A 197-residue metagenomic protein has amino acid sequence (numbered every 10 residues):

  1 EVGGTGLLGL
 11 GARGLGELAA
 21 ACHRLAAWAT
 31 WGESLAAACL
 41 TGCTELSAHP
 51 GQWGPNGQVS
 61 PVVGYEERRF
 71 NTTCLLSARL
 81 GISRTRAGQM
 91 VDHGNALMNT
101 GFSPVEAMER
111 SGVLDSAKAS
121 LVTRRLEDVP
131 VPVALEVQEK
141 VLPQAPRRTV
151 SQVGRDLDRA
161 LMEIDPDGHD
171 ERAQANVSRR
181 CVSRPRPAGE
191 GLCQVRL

Functional and structural regions predicted by a protein language model:
E1-L197: Conserved C-terminal region and hinge/linker of Rieske [2Fe-2S] proteins, especially in Rieske oxygenase systems
